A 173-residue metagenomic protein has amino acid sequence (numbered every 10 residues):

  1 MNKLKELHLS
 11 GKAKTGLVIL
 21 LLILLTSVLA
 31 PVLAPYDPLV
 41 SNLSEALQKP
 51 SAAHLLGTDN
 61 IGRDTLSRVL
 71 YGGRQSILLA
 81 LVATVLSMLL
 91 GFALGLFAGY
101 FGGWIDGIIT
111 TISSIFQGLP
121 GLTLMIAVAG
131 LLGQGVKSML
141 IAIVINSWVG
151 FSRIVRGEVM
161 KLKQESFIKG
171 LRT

Functional and structural regions predicted by a protein language model:
M1-V40: N-terminal signal-anchor/first transmembrane alpha helix
L4, P31-S67: Short membrane-interfacial helix/loop motifs at transmembrane-helix boundaries
H8-L9, L66-L78, D106-I109, S113-Q117 (+1 more regions): Alpha-helical membrane-interface segments at transmembrane helix boundaries
T15-L29, V82, L86, L90 (+4 more regions): Lipid-exposed faces of alpha-helical membrane segments in multi-pass integral membrane proteins
L55, L90-G91, G99-Y100, I105-K161: Generic hydrophobic transmembrane alpha-helix motif, especially the helices
T58-R63, Y100-F101, G170-T173: Short helix-to-coil transition segments within interhelical loops that connect adjacent transmembrane helices
T65-Y100: Transmembrane alpha-helix signature in integral membrane proteins
R156-R172: Membrane-helix/interface signature in polytopic inner-membrane proteins
